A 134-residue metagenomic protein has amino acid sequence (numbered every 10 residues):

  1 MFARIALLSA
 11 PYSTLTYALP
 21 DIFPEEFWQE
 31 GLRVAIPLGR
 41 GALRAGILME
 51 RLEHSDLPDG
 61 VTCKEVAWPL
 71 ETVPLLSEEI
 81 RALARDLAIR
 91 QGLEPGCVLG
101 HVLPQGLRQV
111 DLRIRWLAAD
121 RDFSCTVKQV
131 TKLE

Functional and structural regions predicted by a protein language model:
M1-E134: Accessory, non-ATPase domains that flank or precede helicase/AAA+ motor cores in DNA-metabolism machines
